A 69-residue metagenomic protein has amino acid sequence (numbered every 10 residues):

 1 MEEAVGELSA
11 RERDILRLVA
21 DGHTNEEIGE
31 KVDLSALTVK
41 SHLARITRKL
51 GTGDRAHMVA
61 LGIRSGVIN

Functional and structural regions predicted by a protein language model:
M1-D14: Regulatory hinge/linker segments at domain boundaries that couple sensory/effector modules to output domains
E12-I15, V19, M58: Short alpha-helical "packing" element that flanks the helix-turn-helix/winged-helix DNA-binding module
R17, E30, A60, N69: A cross-family signal for key residues in well-ordered alpha-helices that form functional helical elements
V19-H23, G62: Short helix-to-turn junction characteristic of helix-turn-helix DNA-binding domains, especially the helix
T24-H57: Recognition helix of helix-turn-helix DNA-binding domains
